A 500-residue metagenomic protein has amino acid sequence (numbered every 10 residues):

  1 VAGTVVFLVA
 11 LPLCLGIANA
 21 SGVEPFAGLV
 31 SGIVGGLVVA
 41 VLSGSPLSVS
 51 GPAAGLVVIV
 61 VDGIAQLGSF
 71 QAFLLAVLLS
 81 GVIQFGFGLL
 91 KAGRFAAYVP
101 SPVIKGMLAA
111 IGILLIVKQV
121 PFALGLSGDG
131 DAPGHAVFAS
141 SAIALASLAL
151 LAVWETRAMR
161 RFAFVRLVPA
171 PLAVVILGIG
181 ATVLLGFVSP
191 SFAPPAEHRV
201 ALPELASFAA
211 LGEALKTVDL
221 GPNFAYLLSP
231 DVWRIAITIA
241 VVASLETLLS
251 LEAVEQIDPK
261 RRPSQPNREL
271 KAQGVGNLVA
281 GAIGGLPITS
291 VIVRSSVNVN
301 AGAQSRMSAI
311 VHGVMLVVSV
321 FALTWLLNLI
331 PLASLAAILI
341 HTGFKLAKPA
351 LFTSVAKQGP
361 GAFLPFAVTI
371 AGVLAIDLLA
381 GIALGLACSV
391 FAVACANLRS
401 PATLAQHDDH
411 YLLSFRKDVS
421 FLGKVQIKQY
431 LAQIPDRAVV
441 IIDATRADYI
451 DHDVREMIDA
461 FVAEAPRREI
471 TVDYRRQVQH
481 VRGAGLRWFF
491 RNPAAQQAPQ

Functional and structural regions predicted by a protein language model:
V1-A2, G68-R261, L326, L332-V373 (+1 more regions): Core transmembrane helix bundle of multi-pass membrane transport proteins
V1-G3, I17-V23, L42-V49, G134-A136 (+4 more regions): Short, amphipathic, aromatic/basic-enriched membrane-interface segments that mark the entry/exit of transmembrane
V9, L13-P46, G221-M307: Membrane-embedded helical hairpins/re-entrant loop segments and their flanking transmembrane helices within multi-pass
C14-G16, I33-V41, S45, I59 (+9 more regions): Alpha-helical transmembrane segments of multipass membrane proteins
S21-S31, G44-V57, F95-I104, V165-L172 (+5 more regions): Short, non-helical or kinked segments that cap or interrupt transmembrane helices
V23, L42, G55-V77: Membrane-embedded helix boundary and interhelical linker motif in transport proteins
G51, F73-V99, L108, P263-S334: Helix-loop-helix junctions within the multi-pass membrane cores of secondary transporters/permeases
K345-A495: The feature marks cytosolic C-terminal regulatory regions of anion transporters and related permeases
